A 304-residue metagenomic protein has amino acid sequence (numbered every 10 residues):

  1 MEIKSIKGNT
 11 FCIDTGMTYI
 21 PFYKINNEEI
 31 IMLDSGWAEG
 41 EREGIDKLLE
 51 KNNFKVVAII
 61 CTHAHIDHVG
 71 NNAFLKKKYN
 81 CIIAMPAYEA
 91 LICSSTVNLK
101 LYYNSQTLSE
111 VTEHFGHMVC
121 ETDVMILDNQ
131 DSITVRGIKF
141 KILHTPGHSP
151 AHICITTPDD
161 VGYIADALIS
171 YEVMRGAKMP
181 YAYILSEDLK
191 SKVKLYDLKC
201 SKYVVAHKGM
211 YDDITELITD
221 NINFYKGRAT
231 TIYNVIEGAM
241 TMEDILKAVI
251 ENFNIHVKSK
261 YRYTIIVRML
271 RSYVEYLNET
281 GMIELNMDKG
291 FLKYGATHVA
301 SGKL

Functional and structural regions predicted by a protein language model:
M1-N52, C154-A165: Conserved beta-strand hairpin/beta-sheet module of binuclear metal-dependent hydrolase folds, prominently
I6, K78-Y79, K199: Short, structured coil segments at secondary-structure junctions
N9, H207, I232, L277: Residue-level signal for inorganic ion chemistry
I31, I60, I83, V161-I164 (+1 more regions): Residue-level marker for buried hydrophobic side chains located in beta-strands that build the well-ordered beta-sheet
I31-D34, A58-C61, I142-H144: Short catalytic-loop micro-motif centered on adjacent basic/acidic residues
W37-E39, K139-A229: Metallo-beta-lactamase
W37-R42, D46-I133: Active-site HxH/HxHxD metal-binding segment of metal-dependent hydrolases
N234-L304: C-terminal regulatory/interaction regions
